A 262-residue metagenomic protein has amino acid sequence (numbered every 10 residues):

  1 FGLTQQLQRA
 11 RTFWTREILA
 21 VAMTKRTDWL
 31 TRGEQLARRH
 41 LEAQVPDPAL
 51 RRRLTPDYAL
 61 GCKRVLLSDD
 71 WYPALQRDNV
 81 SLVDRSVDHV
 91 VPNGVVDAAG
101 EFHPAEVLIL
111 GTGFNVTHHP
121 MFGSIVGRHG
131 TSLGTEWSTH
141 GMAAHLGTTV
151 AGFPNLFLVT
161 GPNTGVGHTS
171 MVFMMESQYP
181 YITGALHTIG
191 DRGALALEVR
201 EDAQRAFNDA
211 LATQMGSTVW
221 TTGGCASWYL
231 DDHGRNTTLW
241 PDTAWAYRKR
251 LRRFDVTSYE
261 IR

Functional and structural regions predicted by a protein language model:
F1-R262: N-terminal FAD-binding dinucleotide-binding subdomain shared by FAD-dependent oxidases/monooxygenases
